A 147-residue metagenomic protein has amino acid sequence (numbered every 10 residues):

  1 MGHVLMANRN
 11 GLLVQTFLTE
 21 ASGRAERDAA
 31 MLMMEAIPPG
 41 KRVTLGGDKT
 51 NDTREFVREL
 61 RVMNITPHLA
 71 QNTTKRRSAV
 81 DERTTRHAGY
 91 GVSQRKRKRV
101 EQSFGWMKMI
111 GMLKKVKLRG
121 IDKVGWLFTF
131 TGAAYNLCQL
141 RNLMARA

Functional and structural regions predicted by a protein language model:
M1-E59, R141-L143: Polybasic low-complexity intrinsically disordered regions
I37, T74, I110, Q139-R141: Hydrophobic alpha-helical elements and their junctions with loops/disorder across both membrane and soluble proteins
K49-D122, W126-T129: Helix-centered, glycine/charged polyanion-binding patches within enzymatic domains that contact phosphate-containing
K114, Q139-A147: A short, flexible helix-boundary coil/loop motif
